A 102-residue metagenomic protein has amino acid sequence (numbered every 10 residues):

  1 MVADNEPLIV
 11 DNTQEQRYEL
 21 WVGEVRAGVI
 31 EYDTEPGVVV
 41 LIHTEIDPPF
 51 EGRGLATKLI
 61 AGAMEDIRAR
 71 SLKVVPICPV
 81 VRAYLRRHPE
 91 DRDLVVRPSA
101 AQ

Functional and structural regions predicted by a protein language model:
V2-D11: Conserved N-terminal entry element of GNAT/NAT acetyltransferase domains
Q16-A27: Conserved beta-hairpin
E19, V38-V40: General beta-strand recognition
V25-D33, V40: Conserved beta-strand in the GNAT
T44-E51: A short, internal acetyl-CoA/4′-phosphopantetheine-binding micro-motif in the GNAT/acyltransferase core
G52-M64: Conserved acetyl-CoA-binding loop-helix of GNAT-fold acetyltransferases
E65-A101: C-terminal structural segments of small proteins and small subunits
